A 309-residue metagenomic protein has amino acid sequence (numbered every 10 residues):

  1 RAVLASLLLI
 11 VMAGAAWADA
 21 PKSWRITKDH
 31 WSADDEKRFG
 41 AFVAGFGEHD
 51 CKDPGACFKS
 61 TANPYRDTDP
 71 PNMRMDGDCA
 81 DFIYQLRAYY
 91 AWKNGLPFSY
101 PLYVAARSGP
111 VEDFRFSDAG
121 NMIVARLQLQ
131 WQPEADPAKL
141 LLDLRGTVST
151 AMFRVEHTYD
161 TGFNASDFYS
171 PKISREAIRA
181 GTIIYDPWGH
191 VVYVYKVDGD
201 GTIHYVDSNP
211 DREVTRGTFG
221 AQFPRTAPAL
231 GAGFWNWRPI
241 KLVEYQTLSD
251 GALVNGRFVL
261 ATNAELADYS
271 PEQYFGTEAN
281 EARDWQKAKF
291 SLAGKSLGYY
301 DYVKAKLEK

Functional and structural regions predicted by a protein language model:
R1-L4: Bacterial N-terminal signal peptides that target proteins for export
W17-F82, L86, W92-K93, S99-L102 (+1 more regions): Active-site-adjacent structural segments surrounding the nucleophilic cysteine of cysteine proteases and isopeptidases
A91-F98, V111-L127: Low-complexity, highly charged intrinsically disordered N-terminal segments that act as targeting/localization
F116-A180: Conserved active-site-adjacent core of cysteine acyl-enzyme catalytic domains
P187, Y195-G217: Catalytic Cys-His active-site segments of thiol-dependent hydrolases/isopeptidases
G217-K309: Low-complexity, Gly/Ser/Thr/Pro-rich intrinsically disordered linker/tail segments
